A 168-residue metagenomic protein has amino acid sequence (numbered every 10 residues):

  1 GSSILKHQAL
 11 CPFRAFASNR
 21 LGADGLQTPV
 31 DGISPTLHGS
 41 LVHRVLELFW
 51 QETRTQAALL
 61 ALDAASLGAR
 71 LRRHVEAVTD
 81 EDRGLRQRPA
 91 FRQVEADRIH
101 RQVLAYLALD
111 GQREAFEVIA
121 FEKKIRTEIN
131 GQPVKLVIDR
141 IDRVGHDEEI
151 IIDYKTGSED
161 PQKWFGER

Functional and structural regions predicted by a protein language model:
G1, K6-L10, P35-G39, A64 (+7 more regions): Active-site-proximal structural scaffolding
G1-I4, R20-G32, T53-A61, D80-Q93 (+2 more regions): Glycine- and acidic
G1-L48: C-terminal, charged and often intrinsically disordered regions of DNA end-processing helicases and nucleases
L5, F13, W50, E95 (+2 more regions): Tryptophan-centered motif/residue detector
C11, V42, V103, R140 (+1 more regions): Hydrophobic, well-ordered secondary-structure elements that form the walls of internal hydrophobic environments
C11-A23, R73-T79, D147-S158: Active-site-adjacent bridging/hinge elements
R44-E122, E128: A non-catalytic, helix-rich entry segment at domain boundaries
A120-R168: Non-catalytic protein-protein interaction segments used by genome-maintenance enzymes to assemble and couple activities
